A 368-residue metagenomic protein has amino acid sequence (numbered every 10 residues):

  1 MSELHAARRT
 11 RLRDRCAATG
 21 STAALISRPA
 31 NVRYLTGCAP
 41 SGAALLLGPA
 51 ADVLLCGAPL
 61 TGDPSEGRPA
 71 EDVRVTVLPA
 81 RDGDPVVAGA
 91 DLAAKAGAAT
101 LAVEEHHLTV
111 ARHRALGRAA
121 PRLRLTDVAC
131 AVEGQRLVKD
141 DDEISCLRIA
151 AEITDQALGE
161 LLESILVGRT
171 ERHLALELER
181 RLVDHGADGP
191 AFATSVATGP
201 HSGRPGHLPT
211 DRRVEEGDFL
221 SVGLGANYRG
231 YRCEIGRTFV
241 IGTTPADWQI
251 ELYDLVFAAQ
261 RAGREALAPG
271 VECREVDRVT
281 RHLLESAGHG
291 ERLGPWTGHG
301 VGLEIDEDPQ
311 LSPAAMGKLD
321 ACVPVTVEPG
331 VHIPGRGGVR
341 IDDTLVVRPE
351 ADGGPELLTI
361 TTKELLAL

Functional and structural regions predicted by a protein language model:
M1-L368: Active-site neighborhoods and metal-handling regions in enzymes and metal-associated proteins
